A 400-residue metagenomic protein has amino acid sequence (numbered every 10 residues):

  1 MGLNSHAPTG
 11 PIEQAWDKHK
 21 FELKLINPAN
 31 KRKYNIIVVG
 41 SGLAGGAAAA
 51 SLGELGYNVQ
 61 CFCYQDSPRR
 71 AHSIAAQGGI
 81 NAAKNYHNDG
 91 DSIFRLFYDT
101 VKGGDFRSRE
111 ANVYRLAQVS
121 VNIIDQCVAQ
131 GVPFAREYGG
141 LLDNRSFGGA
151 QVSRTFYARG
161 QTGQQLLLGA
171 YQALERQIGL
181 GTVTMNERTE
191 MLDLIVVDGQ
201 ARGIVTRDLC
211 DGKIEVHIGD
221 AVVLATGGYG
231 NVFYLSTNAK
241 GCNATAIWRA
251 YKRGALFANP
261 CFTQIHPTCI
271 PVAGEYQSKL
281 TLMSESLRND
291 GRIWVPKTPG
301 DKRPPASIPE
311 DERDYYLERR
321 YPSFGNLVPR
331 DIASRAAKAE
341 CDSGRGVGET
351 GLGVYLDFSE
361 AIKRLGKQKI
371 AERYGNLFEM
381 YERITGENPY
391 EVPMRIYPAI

Functional and structural regions predicted by a protein language model:
M1-I36, E54: Extreme N-terminal leader/targeting segments of oxidoreductases
K31-Y34, C210-A221: Core beta-strand elements of the Rossmann-like FAD/NAD(P) dinucleotide-binding domain in flavoenzyme oxidoreductases
Y34-C61: N-terminal Rossmann-like FAD-binding beta1-loop-alpha1 element of flavoenzymes
G53-Q77: Glycine-rich FAD pyrophosphate-binding loop
N81-L116: Glycine-rich active-site loop/strand segments that organize a redox cofactor
V128-K213, A225, C269-L280: Conserved redox-cofactor binding core of oxidoreductases
N186-R188, L192-R207, R373-I400: A glycine-rich dinucleotide-binding beta-alpha-beta segment and adjacent secondary-structure elements that constitute
R249, L256-V392: An anion/pyrophosphate-binding glycine-rich loop and adjacent beta-alpha core in soluble alpha-beta enzymes
